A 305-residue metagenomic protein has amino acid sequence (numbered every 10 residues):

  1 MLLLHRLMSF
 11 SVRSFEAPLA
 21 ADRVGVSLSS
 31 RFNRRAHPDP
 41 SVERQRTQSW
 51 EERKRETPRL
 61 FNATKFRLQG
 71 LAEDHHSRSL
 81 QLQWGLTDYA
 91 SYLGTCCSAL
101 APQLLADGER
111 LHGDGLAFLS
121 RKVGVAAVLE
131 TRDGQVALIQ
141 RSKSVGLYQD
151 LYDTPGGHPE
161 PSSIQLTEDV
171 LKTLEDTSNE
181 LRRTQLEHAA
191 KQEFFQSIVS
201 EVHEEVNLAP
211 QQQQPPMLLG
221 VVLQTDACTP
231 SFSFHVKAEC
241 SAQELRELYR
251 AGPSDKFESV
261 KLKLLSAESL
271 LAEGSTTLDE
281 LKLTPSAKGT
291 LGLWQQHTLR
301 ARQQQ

Functional and structural regions predicted by a protein language model:
M1-H203, N207-Q305: N-terminal leader/linker segments that precede catalytic domains of diphosphate-processing enzymes
